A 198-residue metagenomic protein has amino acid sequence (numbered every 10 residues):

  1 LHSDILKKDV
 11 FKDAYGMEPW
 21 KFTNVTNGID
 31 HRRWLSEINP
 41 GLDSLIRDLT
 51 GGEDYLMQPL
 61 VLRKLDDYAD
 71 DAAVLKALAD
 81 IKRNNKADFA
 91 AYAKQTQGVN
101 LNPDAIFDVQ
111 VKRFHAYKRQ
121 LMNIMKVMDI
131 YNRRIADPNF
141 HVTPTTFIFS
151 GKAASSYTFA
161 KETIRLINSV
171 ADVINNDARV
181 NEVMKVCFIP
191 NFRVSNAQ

Functional and structural regions predicted by a protein language model:
L1-Q198: Catalytic cores of carbohydrate-active enzymes across secretory and cytosolic contexts
